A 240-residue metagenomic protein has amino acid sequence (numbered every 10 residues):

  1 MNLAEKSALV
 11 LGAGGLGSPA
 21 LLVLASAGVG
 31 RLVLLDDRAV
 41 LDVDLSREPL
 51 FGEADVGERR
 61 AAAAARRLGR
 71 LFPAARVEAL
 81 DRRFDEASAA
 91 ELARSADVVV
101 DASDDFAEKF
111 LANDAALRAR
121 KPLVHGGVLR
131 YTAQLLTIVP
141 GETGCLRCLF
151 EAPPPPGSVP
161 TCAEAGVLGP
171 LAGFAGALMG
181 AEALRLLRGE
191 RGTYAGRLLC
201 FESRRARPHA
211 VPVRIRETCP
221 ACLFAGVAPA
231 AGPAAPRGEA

Functional and structural regions predicted by a protein language model:
M1-A240: Adenine nucleotide-associated cytosolic modules
